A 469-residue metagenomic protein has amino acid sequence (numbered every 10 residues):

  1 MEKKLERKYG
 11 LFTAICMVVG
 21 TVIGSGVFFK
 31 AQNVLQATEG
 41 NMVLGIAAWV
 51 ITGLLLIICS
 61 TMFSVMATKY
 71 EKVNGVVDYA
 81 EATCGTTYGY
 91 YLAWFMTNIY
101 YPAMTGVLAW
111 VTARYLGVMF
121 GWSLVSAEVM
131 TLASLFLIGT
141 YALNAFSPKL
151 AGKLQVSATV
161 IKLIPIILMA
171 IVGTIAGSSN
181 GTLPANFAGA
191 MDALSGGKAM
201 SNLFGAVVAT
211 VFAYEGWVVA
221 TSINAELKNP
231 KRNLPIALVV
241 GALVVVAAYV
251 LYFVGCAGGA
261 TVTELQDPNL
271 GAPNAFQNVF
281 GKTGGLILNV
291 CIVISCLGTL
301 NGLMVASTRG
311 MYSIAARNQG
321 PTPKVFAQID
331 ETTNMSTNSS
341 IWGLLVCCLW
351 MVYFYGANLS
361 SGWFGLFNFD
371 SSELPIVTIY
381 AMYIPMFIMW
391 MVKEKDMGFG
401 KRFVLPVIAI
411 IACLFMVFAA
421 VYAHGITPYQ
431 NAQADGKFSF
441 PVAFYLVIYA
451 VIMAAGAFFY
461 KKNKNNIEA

Functional and structural regions predicted by a protein language model:
M1-V43, L56-T61, K72-V73, G197 (+2 more regions): Membrane-interface "cap" regions at the ends of multi-pass membrane proteins
K4-R7, I46, S123-E128, V156-N289 (+1 more regions): Helix-loop-helix junctions that connect adjacent transmembrane segments in multi-pass membrane transporters
V27-Q32, L143-K149, T283-G284, V346-D370 (+2 more regions): Transmembrane helix-loop junctions in multi-pass membrane proteins
N33, I57-L137, Y141-A145, V293-G310 (+2 more regions): Hydrophobic transmembrane alpha-helices that form the core helical bundles of multi-pass secondary transporters
Q36-N41, K69-V73, A82-Y88, A225-N233 (+3 more regions): Juxtamembrane helix-boundary/capping and inter-helix hinge elements in multi-pass membrane proteins
V76-E81, G85, V118-W122, V239-N301 (+1 more regions): TM-loop-TM module centered on a large, flexible mid-protein loop between adjacent transmembrane helices in multi-pass
E128-T182, E215, L238-V239, T378-A381 (+3 more regions): Membrane-interface loop-to-helix entry segments
F369-V392, F399-A469: A generic transmembrane alpha-helix motif of multi-pass inner-membrane proteins
